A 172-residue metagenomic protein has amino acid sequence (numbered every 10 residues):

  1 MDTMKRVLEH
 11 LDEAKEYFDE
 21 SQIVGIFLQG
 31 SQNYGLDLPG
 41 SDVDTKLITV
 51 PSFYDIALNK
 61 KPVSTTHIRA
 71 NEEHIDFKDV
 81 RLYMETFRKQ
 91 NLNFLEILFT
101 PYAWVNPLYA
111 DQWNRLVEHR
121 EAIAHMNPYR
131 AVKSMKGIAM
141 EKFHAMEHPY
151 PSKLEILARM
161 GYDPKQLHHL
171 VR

Functional and structural regions predicted by a protein language model:
M1-F27: Helical scaffold of the NTase/Pol beta-like nucleotidyltransferase catalytic core
M1-K5, S52-Y54, D79, D111: General structural signal for secondary-structure boundaries
M4, S41, E73: Flexible, glycine- and charge-enriched loops at secondary-structure boundaries
E20-S21, L38-G40, K165: A generic fold-level signal
Q22, N33-G35, D55, T86 (+1 more regions): Residue-level preference for alpha-helix termini and adjacent loops
G25-Q29, P151-S152: Short linear interaction motifs
G30-A70, L170: Catalytic metal-binding acidic patch
T65-R172: Conserved NTP/Mg2+-binding pocket subregion across the NTase superfamily
